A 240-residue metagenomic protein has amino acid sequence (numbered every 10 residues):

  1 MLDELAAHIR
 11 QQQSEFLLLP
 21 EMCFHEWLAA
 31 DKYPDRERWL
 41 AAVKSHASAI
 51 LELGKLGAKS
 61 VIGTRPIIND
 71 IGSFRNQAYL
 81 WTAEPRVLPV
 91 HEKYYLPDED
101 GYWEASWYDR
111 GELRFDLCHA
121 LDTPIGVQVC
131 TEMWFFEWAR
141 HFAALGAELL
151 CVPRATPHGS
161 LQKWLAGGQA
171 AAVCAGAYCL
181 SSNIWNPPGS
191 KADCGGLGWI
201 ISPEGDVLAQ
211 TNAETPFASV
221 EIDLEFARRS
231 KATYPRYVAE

Functional and structural regions predicted by a protein language model:
D3-E84, H158-A170, C174-A177: Cys-nucleophile CN-hydrolase/nitrilase-fold catalytic domain and related Cys-dependent amidase chemistry that acts on
F16, T123-I125, L149: Structural motif
H25, Y79, V90-P97, W199 (+1 more regions): Short beta->alpha transition motifs characteristic of CBS
A42-I62, W134-A218: CN hydrolase (nitrilase-like) catalytic-core segments centered on the catalytic cysteine and neighboring Lys/Glu
G63-R65, N76-L80, D116, G198-I200 (+1 more regions): Short beta-strand scaffold segments in enzyme catalytic cores
N69-L145, H158-A166, R229-A239: Active-site catalytic loop in hydrolytic enzyme cores
